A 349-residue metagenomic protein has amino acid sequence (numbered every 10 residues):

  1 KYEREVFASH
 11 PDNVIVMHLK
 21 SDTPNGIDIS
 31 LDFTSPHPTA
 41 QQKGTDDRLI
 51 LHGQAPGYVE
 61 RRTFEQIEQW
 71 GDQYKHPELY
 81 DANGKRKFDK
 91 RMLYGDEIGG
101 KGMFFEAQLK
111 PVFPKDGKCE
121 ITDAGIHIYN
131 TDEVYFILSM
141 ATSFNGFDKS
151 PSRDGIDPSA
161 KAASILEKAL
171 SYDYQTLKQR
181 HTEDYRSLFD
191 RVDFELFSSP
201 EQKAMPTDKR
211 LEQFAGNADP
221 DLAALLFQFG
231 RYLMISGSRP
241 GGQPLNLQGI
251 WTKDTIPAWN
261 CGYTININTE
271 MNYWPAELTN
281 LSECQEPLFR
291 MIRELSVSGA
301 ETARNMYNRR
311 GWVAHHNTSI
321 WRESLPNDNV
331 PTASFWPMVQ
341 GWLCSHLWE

Functional and structural regions predicted by a protein language model:
K1-P331, W348-E349: Aromatic-residue-lined binding/catalytic grooves and analogous aromatic/hydrophobic interfacial grooves in multimeric
P337-E349: Active-site neighborhood of glycoside hydrolase catalytic domains
